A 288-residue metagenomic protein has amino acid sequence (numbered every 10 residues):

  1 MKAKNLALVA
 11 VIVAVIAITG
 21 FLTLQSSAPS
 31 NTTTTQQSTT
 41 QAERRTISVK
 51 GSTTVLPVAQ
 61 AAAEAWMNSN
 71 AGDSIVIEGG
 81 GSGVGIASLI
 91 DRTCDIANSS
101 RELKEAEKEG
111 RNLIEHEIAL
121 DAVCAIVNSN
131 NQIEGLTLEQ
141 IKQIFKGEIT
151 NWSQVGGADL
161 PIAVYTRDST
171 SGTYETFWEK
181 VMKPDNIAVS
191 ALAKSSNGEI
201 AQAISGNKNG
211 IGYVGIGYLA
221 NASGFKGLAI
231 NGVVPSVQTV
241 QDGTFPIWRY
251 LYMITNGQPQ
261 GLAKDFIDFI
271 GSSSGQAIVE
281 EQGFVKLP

Functional and structural regions predicted by a protein language model:
K2-P288: Exported/periplasmic ABC-transporter solute-binding proteins
